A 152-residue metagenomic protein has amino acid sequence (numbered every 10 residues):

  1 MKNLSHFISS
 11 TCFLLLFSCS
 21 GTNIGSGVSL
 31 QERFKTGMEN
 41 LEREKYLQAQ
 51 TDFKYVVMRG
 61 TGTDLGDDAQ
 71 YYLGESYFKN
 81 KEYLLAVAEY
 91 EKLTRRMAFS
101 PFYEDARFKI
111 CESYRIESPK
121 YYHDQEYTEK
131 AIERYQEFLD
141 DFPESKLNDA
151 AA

Functional and structural regions predicted by a protein language model:
K2-F7, L15, C19-A152: Acidic, polar-rich low-complexity tracts and alpha-helical solenoid repeat scaffolds
